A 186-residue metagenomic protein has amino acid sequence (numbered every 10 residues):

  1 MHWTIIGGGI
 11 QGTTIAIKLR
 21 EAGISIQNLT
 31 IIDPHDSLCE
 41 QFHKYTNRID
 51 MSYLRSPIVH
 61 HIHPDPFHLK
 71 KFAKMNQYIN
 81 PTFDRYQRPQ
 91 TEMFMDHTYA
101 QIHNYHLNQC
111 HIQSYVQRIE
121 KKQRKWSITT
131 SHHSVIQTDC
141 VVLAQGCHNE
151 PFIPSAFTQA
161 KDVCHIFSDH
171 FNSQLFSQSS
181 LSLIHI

Functional and structural regions predicted by a protein language model:
H2-Q27, L183: N-terminal Rossmann-like FAD-binding beta1-loop-alpha1 element of flavoenzymes
Q11, S37, H148: Conserved Rossmann-like nucleotide-cofactor binding loop
Q27-D33: Short beta-strand "acidic-cap" motif of Rossmann-like dinucleotide-binding folds
D33-M95: Glycine-rich active-site loop/strand segments that organize a redox cofactor
E92-C110: Helical element adjacent to the flavin cofactor pocket in flavoenzyme catalytic cores
I112-K125: A conserved short coil-to-beta-strand element within the FAD-binding core of flavoproteins
S131-C140: Core beta-strand elements of the Rossmann-like FAD/NAD(P) dinucleotide-binding domain in flavoenzyme oxidoreductases
Q145-I184: Glycine-rich dinucleotide-binding loop and its adjacent helix/turn
